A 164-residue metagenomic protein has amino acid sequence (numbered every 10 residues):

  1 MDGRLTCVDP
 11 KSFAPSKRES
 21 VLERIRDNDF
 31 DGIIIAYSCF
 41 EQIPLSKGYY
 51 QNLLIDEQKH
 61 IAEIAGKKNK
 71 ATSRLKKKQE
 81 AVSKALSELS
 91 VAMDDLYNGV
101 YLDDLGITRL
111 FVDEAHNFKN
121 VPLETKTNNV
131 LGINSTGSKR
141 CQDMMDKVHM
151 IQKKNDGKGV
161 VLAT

Functional and structural regions predicted by a protein language model:
M1-K154: SF2 helicase/translocase NTPase motor core, specifically the RecA-like lobe 1 inter-motif segment between Walker
G157: Short glycine-dipeptide loop
